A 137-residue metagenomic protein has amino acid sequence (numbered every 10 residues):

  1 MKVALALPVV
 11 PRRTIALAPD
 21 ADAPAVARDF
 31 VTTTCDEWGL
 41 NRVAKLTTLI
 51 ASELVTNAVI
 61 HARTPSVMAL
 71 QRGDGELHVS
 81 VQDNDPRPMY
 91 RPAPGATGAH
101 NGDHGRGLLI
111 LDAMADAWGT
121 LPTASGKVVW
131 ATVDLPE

Functional and structural regions predicted by a protein language model:
M1-T14, V59-E137: Conserved beta-strand-loop-beta-strand hairpin that lines the nucleotide-binding pocket of ATP/GTP-utilizing enzymes
K2-L5, A23-A27, W38-G39, V79-S80: Short hydrophobic/aromatic-rich motifs at helix boundaries and adjacent loops
T14-R28: STAS-typified acidic loop motif
P19-D22, R42, R106: Short, surface-exposed alpha-helical recognition segments that flank or form part of ligand/macromolecule-binding
A25-S52, N101-G102: Conserved short strand/loop->alpha-helix "switch" segment adjacent to the catalytic nucleotide/phosphoryl-transfer site
E53-L54, A58: Short, small-hydrophobic-rich alpha-helical interface motif
